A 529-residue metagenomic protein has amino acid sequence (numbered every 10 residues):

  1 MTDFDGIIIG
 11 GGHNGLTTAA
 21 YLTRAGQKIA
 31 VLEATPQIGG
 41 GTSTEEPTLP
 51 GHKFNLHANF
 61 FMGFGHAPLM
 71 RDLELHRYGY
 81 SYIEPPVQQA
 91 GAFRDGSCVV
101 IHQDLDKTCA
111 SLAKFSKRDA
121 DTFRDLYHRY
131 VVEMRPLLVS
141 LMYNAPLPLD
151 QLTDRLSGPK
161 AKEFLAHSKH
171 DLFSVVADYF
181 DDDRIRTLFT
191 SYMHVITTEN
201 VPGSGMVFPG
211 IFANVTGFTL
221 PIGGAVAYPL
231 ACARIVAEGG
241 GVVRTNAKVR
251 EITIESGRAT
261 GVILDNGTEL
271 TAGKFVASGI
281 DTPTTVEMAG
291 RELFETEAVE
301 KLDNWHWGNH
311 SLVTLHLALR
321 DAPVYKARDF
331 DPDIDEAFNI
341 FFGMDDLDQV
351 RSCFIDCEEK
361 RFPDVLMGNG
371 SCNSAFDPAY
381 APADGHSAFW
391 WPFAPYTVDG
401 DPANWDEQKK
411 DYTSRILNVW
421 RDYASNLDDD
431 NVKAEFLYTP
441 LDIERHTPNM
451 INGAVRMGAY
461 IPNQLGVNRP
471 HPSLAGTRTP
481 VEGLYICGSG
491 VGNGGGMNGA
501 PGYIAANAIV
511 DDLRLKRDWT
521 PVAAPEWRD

Functional and structural regions predicted by a protein language model:
T2-P136, I504: N-terminal glycine-rich phosphate/pyrophosphate-binding loop and immediately adjacent elements
R94-P202: Rossmann-like flavin
S116, A322-P323, E358-P363, A381 (+1 more regions): Flavin-binding catalytic cores
D182-I196, F362-S371, N426-G492: A glycine-rich dinucleotide-binding beta-alpha-beta segment and adjacent secondary-structure elements that constitute
P209-I263: Helical element adjacent to the flavin cofactor pocket in flavoenzyme catalytic cores
L220, R250-A381: Mid-domain catalytic core of redox enzymes that form a hydrophobic substrate pocket/lid adjacent to a catalytic redox
I254, D512-D529: Active-site-proximal substrate-binding core of FAD-dependent oxidoreductases
S489-V510: A conserved FAD-binding loop/helix module that cradles the flavin
